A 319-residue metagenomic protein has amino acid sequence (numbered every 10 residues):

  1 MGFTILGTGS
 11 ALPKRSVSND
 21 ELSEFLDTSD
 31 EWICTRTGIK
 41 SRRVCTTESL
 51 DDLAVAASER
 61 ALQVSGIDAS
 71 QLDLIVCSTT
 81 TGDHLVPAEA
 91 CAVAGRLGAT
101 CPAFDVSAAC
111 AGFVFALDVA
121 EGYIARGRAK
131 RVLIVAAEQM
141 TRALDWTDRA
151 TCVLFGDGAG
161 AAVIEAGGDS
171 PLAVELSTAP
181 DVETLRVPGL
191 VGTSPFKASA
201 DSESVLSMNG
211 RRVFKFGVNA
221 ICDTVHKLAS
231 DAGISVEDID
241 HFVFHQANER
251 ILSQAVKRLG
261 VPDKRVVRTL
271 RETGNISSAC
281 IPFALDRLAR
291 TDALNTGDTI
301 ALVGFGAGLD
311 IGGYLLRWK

Functional and structural regions predicted by a protein language model:
M1-T47, D148-K215, N219, D223 (+2 more regions): Condensing-enzyme catalytic core mediating Claisen C-C bond formation in acyl metabolism
I5-G7, I33, A61, I75 (+7 more regions): Buried hydrophobic positions in well-ordered alpha/beta secondary-structure cores of metabolic enzymes
L6-G9, S78, S107, V132-E138 (+3 more regions): Short beta-strand segments
L26-W32, H84-L97, I134-M140, G192-S199 (+1 more regions): Acidic-glycine-rich active-site phosphate/pyrophosphate-binding loop
V55-S58, T81-G82, A92-G95, T100-P102 (+3 more regions): Claisen-condensing/thiolase-fold acyl-transfer catalytic domains that form or cleave C-C bonds in fatty acid
A57-D73, D223-D240, L288-A293: Phosphate/pyrophosphate-binding loops at sites that engage ATP/ADP/AMP, CoA/4′-phosphopantetheine, polyphosphate
V64, D68-T100: Anion-binding (especially nucleotide phosphate/pyrophosphate-binding) glycine-rich loop and adjoining beta-alpha core
A125-A159: Flexible, glycine-rich active-site loops centered on histidine and acidic residues that chelate a metal or position
